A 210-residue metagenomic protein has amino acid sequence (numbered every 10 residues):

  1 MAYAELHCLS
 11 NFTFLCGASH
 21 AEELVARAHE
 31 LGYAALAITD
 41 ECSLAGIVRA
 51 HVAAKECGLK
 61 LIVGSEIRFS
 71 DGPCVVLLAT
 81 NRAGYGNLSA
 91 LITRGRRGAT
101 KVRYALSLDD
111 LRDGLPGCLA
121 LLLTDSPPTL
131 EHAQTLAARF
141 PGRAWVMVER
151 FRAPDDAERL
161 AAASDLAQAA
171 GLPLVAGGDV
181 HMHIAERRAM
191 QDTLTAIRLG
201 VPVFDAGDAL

Functional and structural regions predicted by a protein language model:
M1-L210: Phosphodiester-processing cores and adjacent nucleic acid-binding clamps
